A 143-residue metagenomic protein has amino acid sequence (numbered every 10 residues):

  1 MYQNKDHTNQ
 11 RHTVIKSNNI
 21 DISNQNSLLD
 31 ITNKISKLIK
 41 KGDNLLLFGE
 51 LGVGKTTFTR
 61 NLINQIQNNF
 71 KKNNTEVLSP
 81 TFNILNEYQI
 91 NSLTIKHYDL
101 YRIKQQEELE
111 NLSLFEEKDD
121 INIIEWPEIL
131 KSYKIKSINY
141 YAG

Functional and structural regions predicted by a protein language model:
Y2-K5, N18, Q105-Q106, F115-G143: Short phosphate-coordinating micro-motif centered on Lys-Gly-acidic
N9-K34: N-terminal pre-Walker A segment at the start of P-loop NTPase domains
L45-L47: Hydrophobic anchor at the beta1->P-loop junction of P-loop NTPases
E50: P-loop (Walker A) phosphate-binding loop of NTP-binding proteins
K55: Conserved lysine of the Walker
N64-E76, I90: Post-Walker A helix-loop "phosphate-sensing" segment adjacent to the P-loop in P-loop NTPases
T81, L85-E128: Conserved nucleotide-sensing/catalytic segment adjacent to the nucleotide-binding pocket in NTP-handling enzymes
